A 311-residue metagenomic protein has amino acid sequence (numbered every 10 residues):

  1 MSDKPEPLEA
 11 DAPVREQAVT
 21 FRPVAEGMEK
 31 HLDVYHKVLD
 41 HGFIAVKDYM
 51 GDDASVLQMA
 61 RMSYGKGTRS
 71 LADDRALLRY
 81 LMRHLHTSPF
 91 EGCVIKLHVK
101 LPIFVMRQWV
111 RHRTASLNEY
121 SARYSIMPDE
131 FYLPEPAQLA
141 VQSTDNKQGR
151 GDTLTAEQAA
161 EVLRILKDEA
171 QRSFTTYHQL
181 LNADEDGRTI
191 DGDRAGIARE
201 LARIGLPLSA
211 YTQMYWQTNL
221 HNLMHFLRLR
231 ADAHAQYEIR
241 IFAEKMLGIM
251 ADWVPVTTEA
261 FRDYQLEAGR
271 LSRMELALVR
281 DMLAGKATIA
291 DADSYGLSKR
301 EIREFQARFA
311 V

Functional and structural regions predicted by a protein language model:
S2-V311: Family-specific signature for flavin-dependent thymidylate synthase
